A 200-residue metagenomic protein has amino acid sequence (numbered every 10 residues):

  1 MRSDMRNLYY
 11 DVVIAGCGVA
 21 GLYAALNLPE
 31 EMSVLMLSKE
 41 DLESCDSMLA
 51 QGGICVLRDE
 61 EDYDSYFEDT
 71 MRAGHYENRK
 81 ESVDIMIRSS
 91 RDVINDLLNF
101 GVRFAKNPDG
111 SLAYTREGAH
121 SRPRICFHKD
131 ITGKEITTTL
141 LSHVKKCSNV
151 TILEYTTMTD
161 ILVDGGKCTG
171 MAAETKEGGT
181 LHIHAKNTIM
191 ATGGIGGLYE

Functional and structural regions predicted by a protein language model:
M1-E68, K106-P108, K129-E200: Residues forming the flavin
L42, L57-F104: Conserved FAD-binding subdomain of flavin-dependent enzymes
I54, T70, F104, L112-Y114 (+1 more regions): Short clusters of hydrophobic/aromatic residues that line enzyme substrate/ligand-binding pockets
Y76-K80, S111-T138, G196-L198: Helix-loop-beta segment of a Rossmann-like dinucleotide-binding subdomain
I85, D96-V102, P123-H128, G170-A172: Short, charged low-complexity intrinsically disordered segments located at boundaries of structured domains
N95-H120, D164-K167: Flavin (FAD/FMN) cofactor-binding and adjacent substrate-gating region of FAD-dependent oxidoreductase domains
